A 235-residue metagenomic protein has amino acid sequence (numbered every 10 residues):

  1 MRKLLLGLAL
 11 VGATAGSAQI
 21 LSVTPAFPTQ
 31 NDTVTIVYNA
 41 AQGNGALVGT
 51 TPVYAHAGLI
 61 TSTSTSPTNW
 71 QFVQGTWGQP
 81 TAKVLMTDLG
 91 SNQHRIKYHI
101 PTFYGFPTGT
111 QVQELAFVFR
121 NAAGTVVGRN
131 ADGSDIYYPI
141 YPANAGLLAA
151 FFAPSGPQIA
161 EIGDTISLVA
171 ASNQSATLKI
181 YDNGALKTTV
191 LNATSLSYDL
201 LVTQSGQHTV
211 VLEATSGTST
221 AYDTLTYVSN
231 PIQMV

Functional and structural regions predicted by a protein language model:
A18-P28, P139-E161, I232-V235: Short, compositionally biased P/S/T/A/G/V-rich stretches that sit at domain boundaries
I36-A41, I166-S172: Aromatic/hydrophobic beta-strand junction motif of beta-rich domains
V48-V53, A171-T177: Short proline/glycine-enriched turn/loop motifs at strand-loop junctions of beta-rich domains
P52-T108, G124-D132, V190: Aromatic-rich carbohydrate-binding modules that target alpha-glucans
F103-Q113, L200-T209: Surface-exposed, short loops/turns at beta-strand junctions within beta-sandwich domains
N121, L212-S216: Conserved structural position at the C-terminal beta-strand of extracellular beta-sandwich adhesion modules
V127-I136, S219-I232: Edge beta-strands of extracellular beta-sandwich domains
K187-T194: Short beta-strand segments within Ig-like beta-sandwich modules, predominantly Fibronectin type-III
